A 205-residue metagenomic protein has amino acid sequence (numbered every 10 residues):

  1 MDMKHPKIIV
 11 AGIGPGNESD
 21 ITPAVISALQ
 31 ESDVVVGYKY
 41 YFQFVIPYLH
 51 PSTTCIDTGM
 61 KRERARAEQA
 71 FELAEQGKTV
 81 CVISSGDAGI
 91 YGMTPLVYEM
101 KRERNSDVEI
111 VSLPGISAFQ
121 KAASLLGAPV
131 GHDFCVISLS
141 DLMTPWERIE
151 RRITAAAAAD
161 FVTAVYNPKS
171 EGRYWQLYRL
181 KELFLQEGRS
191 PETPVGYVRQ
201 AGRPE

Functional and structural regions predicted by a protein language model:
M1, V25, F71, L125-L126 (+2 more regions): A generic local secondary-structure boundary/capping motif
M1-I110, K121: Class I S-adenosyl-L-methionine
I8-V10, T79-V80, A158-E205: A contiguous loop/helix-start segment that scaffolds small-molecule binding in enzyme catalytic cores
N17, I90-A159: Class I SAM-dependent methyltransferase SAM-binding "motif I" and its flanking Rossmann-like core
S32-V35, Y48, L73-G77, M100 (+4 more regions): Change "in soluble alpha/beta enzymes" to "in soluble alpha/beta proteins
G37, I56-D57, S112, C135-S138 (+1 more regions): Structural signal for conserved beta-strand scaffold positions within catalytic alpha/beta enzyme cores
G59, G86, V111, I137-D141 (+1 more regions): Glycine- and other small-residue-rich loops at beta-strand/loop junctions that grip anionic moieties
K61-R66, A118, L142-T144, G202-P204: A short acidic, often aromatic-flanked loop/helix-cap motif at beta-alpha or helix-coil junctions that lines enzyme
